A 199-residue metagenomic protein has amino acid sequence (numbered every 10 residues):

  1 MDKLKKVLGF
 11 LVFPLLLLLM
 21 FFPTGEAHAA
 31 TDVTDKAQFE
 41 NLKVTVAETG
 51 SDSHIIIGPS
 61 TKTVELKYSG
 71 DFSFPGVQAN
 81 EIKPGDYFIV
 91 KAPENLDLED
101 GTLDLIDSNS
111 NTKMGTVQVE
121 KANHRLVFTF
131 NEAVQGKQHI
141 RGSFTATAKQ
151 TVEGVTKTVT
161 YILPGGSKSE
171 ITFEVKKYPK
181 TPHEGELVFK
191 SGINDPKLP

Functional and structural regions predicted by a protein language model:
D2-H28: Sec-dependent N-terminal signal peptides of Gram-positive bacterial secreted proteins and lipoproteins
G9, V119-K121, K177: A short, sequence-level motif marking secondary-structure junctions
F21-P23, Q78, L98-D100, Q138 (+1 more regions): Short acidic, gly/pro-rich beta-turn/loop elements at beta-sheet edges and active-site/ligand-binding grooves
A29-E81, E153-P199: Serine/threonine-rich, low-complexity linker/repeat segments that form flexible spacers/stalks
A30-E48, K91-F130: A surface/secretory-pathway sequence property marking extracellular, secreted, or lumenal proteins enriched
K83-D86: Short, solvent-exposed loop/turn segments enriched in Ser/Thr/Gly
R125-T172: Low-complexity, intrinsically disordered segments enriched in Ser/Thr together with acidic residues
